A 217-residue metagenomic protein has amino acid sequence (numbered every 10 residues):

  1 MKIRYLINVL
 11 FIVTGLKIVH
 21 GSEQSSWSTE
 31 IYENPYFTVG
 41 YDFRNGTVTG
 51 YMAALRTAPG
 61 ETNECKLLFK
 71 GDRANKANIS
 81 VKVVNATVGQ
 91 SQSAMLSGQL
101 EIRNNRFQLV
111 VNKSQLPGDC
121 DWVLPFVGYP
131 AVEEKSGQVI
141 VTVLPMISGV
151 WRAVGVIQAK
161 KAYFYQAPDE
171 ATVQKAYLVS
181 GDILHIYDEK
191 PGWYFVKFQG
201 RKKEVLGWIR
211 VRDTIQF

Functional and structural regions predicted by a protein language model:
Y5-T14: Sec-dependent N-terminal signal peptides
K17-E23: Sec/Tat signal peptide C-region and signal peptidase I cleavage site
E23-Q99, T142-L144: Central antiparallel beta-sheet cores of small beta-barrel/beta-sandwich binding domains
S80, A86-W151: Long, low-complexity, proline- and polar/charged-enriched segments that are largely intrinsically disordered
V132-Y163, Y177-V179, Y187-K190, I209-F217: SH3-family beta-barrel domains
P168-T172: Short alpha-helix capping/helix-loop boundary micro-motifs
V173, V179-D182: Residue-level recognition of short, solvent-exposed, well-ordered loop/turn junctions that link secondary-structure
G181, Y194-Q199: SH3/SH3-like beta-barrel fold
